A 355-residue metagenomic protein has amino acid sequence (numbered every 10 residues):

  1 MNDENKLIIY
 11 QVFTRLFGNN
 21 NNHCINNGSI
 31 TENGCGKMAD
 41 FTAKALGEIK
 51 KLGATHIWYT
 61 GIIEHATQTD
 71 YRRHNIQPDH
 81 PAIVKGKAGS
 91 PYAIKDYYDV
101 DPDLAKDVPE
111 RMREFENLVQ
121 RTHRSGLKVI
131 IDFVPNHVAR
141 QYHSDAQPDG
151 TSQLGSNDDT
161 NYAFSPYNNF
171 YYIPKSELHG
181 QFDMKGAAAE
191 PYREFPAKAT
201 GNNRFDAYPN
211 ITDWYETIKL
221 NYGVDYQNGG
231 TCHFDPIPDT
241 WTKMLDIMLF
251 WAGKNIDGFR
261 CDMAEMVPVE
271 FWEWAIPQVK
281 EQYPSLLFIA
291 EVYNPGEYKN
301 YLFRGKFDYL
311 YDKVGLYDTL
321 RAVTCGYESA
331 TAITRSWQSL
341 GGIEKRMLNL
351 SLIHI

Functional and structural regions predicted by a protein language model:
M1-K128, N136-V138, H143-Q147, D159: N-terminal structural segment of carbohydrate-active enzymes
D3-I30, R204-H233: N-terminal small/glycine-rich loop or linker at the start of catalytic domains across soluble metabolic enzymes
L7-Q11, H56, G126-I130, G258-R260 (+2 more regions): Structural preference for beta-strand elements that scaffold enzyme active sites
C35-I49, D235-A252: Short, acidic/polar
L46, Y98, F115-H123, I131 (+3 more regions): Short, well-ordered alpha-helical packing segments
H65-S90, N136-T212, F303-L310: Aromatic- and acidic-residue-enriched segments that line the glycan-binding/catalytic groove of carbohydrate-active
H137, D149-G150, D159-G180, K243-S351: Active-site-proximal helices and loops of the catalytic beta/alpha 8
I353-I355: Conserved small/polar residues in nucleotide/adenosyl-binding loops
